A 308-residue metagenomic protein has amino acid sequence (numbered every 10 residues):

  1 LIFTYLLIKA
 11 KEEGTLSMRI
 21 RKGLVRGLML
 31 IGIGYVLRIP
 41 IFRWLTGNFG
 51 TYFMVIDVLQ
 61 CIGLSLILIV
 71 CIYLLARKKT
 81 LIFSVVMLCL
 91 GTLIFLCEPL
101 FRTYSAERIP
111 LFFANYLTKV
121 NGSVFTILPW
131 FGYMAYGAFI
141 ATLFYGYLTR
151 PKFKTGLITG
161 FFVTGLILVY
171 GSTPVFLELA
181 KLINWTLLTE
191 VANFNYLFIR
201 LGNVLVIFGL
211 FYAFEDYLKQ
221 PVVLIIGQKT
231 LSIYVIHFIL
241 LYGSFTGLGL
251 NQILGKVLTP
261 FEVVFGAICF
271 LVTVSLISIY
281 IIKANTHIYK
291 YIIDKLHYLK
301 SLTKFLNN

Functional and structural regions predicted by a protein language model:
L1-N308: Alpha-helical transmembrane segments and their immediate juxtamembrane cytosolic regions
